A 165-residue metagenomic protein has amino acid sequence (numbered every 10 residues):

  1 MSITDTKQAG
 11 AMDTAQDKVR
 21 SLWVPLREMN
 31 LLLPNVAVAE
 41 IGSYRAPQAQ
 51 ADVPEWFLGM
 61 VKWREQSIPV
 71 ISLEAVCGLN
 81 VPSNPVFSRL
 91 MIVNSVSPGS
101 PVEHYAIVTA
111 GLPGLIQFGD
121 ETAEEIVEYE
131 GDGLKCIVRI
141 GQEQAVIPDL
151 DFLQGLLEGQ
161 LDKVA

Functional and structural regions predicted by a protein language model:
M1-A165: An acidic, low-aromatic, low-complexity terminal/linker signal
